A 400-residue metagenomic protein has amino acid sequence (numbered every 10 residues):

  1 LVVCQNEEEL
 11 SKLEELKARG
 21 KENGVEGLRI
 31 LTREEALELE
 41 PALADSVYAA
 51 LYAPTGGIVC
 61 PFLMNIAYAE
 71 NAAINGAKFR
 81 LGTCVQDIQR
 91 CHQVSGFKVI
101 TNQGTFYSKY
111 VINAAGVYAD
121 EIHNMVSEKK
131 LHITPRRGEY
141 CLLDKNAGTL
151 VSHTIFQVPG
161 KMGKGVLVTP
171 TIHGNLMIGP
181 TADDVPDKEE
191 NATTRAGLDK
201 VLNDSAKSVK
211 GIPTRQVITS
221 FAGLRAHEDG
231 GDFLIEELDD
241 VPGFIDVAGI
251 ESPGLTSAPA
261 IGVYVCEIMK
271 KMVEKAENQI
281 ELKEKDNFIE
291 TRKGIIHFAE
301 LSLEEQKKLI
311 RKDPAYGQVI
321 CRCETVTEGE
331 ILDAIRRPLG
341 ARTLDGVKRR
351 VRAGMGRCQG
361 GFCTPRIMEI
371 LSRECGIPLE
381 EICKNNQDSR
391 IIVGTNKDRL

Functional and structural regions predicted by a protein language model:
L1-L39, G165-V166: Dinucleotide-binding Rossmann-like beta1-alpha1 core, especially the glycine-rich loop that anchors the ADP
C4-K12, L51-A73, R80, E190-A196 (+2 more regions): Short beta-strand to alpha-helix junction loop
T32-R33, L81-T83, I218-T219: Short loop/edge segments at beta-strand edges and connector loops that shape dinucleotide/nucleotide cofactor-binding
L51-Y110, Y118: Helical element adjacent to the flavin cofactor pocket in flavoenzyme catalytic cores
A67, G163, I172-H173, D184-V319 (+3 more regions): C-terminal catalytic lobe of FAD-dependent flavoproteins
I88-G179, D183-T194, N203, I212 (+1 more regions): Flavin-dependent oxidoreductases
E189, T327-P338, G361-L379: Iron-sulfur (Fe-S) cluster-binding segments and ferredoxin-like electron-carrier domains, especially [2Fe-2S]
K348-P365, E381-L400: Short Fe-S-cluster ligation motifs
